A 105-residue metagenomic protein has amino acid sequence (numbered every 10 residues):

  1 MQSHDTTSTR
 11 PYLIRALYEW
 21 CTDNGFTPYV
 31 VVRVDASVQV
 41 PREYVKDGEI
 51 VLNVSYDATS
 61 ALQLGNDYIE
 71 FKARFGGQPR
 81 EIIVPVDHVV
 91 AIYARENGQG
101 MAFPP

Functional and structural regions predicted by a protein language model:
M1-G65: N-terminal leader/targeting segments and the first structural element of proteins
Q39, G77, E96-G98: Residue-level signal for pocket-adjacent positions within structured domains
Q63-D67, Q78-I83, R95: Beta-rich strand-turn-strand
F71-R74: Short beta-strand segments that buttress and anchor functional surface loops
A94-P105: Short acidic, Gly/Pro-enriched loop/turn segments at secondary-structure junctions
